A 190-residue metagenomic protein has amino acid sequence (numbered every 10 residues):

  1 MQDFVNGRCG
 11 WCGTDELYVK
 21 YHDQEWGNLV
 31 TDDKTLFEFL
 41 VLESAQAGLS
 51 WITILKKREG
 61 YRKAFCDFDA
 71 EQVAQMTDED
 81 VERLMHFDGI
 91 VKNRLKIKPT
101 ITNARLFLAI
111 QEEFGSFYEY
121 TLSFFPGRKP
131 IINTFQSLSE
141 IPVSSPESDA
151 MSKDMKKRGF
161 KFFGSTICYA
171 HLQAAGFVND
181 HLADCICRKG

Functional and structural regions predicted by a protein language model:
M1-G190: HhH-family (HhH-GPD) DNA N-glycosylase catalytic core used in base-excision repair
